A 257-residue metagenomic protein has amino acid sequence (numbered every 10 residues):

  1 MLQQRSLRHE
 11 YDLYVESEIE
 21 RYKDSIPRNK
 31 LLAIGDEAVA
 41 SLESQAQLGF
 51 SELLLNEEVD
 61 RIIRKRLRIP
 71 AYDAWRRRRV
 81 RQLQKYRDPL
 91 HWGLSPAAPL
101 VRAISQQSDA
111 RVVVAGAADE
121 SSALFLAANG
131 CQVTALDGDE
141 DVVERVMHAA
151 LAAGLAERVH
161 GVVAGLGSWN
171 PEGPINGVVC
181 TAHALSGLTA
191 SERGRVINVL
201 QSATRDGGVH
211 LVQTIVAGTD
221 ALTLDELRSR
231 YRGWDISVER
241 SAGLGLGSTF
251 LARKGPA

Functional and structural regions predicted by a protein language model:
M1-A74: N-terminal auxiliary segments of SAM/dcSAM-dependent transferases
L90-A110: Conserved alpha-helix/loop element of class I SAM-dependent methyltransferases that forms part of the SAM/SAH-binding
D119-C131: Conserved SAM-binding loop of SAM-dependent methyltransferases across substrates and taxa, primarily the Class I
D139: Conserved SAM/SAH-binding beta-strand->alpha-helix loop
G154-L166: Conserved SAM-binding strand-loop segment of SAM-dependent methyltransferases
W169-V178: A short acidic, Gly/Pro-enriched loop at the edge of an enzyme's catalytic core that lines a small-molecule cofactor
S186-V199: A short, conserved alpha-helix within the catalytic core of class I
G207-V216: Conserved beta-strand signature within the Rossmann-like core of class I S-adenosyl-L-methionine
